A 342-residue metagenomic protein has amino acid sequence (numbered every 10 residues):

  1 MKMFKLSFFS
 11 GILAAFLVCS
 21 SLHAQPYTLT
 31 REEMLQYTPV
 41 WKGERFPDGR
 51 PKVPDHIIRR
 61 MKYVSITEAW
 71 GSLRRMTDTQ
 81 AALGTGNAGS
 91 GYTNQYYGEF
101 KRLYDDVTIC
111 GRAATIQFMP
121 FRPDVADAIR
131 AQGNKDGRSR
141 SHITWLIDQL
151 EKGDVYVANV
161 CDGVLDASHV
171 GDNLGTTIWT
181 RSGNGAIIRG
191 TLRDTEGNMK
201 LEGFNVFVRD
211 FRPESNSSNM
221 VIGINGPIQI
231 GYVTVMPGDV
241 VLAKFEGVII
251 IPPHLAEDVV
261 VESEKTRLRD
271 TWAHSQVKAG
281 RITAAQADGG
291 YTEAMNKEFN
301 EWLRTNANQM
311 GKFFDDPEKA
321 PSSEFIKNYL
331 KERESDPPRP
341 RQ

Functional and structural regions predicted by a protein language model:
M1-L6: N-terminal secretory signal peptides that target proteins for export/translocation
S7-S20: Bacterial N-terminal signal peptides
L22-P26: Boundary at the C-terminal end of the N-terminal hydrophobic targeting segment
T28-L29, E33-K62, A69: Amphipathic alpha-helical packing elements
G49, I178, D239-V241: Buried hydrophobic positions in well-ordered alpha/beta secondary-structure cores of metabolic enzymes
R60-E68, L73, D78-P237, I251-Q342: Feature captures the catalytic cores and cofactor-binding loops of soluble hydro-lyases/lyases that act on carboxylate
E246-I249: Channel- or pocket-lining gating/hinge segments that regulate access to a cavity or pore
